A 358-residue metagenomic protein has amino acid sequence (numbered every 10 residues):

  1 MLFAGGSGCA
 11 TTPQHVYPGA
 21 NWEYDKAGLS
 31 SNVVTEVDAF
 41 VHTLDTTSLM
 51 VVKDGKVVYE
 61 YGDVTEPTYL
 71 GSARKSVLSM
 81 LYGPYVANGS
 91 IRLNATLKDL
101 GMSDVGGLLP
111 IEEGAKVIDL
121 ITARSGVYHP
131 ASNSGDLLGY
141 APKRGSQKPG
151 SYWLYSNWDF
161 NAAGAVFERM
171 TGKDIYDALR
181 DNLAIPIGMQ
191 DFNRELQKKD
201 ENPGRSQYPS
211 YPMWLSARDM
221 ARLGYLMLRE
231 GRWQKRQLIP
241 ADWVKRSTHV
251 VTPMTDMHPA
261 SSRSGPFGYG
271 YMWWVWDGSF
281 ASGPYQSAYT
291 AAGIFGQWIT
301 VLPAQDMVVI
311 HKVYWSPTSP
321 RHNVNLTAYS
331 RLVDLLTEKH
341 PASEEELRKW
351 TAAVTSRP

Functional and structural regions predicted by a protein language model:
H15-T35, A39, L70, G83-Y155: Active-site-proximal loop and beta-strand segments within enzyme catalytic domains
V34-V64, T300, D306-I310: A short, well-structured edge-of-sheet supersecondary motif
G55, Y69-N94, L120, A163-F167 (+2 more regions): Active-site SXXK
S76, A162-V166, Y211-R232, Q297-V313: Active-site-proximal alpha-helical segments within enzyme catalytic domains
P84-R92, E168-D177, A184-F192, W214-D242: Bacterial peptidoglycan biogenesis and beta-lactam-recognition machinery
A87-T122, T171-S210: Active-site helix/loop module of the DD-peptidase/beta-lactamase fold, centered on the serine-lysine SxxK catalytic
Q190-D191, H249-V308: Active-site Gly/Thr loop motif
A288-P358: Structured C-terminal helix/loop/strand segments within mature extracytoplasmic catalytic/sensor domains
